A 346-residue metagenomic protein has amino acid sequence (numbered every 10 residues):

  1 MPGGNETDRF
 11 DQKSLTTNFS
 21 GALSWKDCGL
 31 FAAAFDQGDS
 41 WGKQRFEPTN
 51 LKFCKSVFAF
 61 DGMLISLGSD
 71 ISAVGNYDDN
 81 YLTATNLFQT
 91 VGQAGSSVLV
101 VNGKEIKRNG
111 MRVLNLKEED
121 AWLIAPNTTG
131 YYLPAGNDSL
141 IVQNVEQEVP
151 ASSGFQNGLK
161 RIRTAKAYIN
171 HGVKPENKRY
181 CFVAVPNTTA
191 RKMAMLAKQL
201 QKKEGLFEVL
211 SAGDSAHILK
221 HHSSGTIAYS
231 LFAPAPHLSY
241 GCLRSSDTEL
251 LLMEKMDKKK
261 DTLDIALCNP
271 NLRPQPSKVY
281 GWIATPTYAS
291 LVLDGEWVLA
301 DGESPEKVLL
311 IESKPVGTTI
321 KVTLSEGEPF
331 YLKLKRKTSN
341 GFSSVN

Functional and structural regions predicted by a protein language model:
M1-K104: Catalytic and substrate-binding regions of extracellular carbohydrate-active enzymes, especially polysaccharide lyases
T16-L23, K55-V57, I169, L206-E208 (+1 more regions): Short amphipathic beta-strand and strand-loop transition segments with alternating hydrophobic
A22-F46, L133-I227, P274: Accessory, solvent-exposed terminal regions and/or long lumenal/extracellular loops of proteins
K26, A59-F60, P175, P315 (+1 more regions): Surface-exposed coil/turn segments at beta-strand junctions on protein surfaces, enriched
G38, F60-G62, D70-N76, L87-G92 (+7 more regions): An acidic- and aromatic-residue-enriched active-site/binding cleft used to recognize and process polar
P48-S56, K166-Y168, L251-M253, A266-N269: Active-site-adjacent structural elements in folded domains
K104-K166, Y288-L293, W297-E312: Trp/Gly-enriched beta-strand surface patches
A184-N346: Non-catalytic terminal regions with compositionally biased, polar/charged low complexity
